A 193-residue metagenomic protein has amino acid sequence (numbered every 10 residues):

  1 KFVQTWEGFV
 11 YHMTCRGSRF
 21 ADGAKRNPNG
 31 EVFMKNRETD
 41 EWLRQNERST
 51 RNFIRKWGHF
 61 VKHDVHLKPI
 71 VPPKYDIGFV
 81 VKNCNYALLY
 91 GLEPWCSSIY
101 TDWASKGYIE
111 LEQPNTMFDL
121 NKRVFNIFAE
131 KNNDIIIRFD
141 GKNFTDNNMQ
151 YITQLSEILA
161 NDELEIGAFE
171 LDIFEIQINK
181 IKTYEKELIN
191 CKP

Functional and structural regions predicted by a protein language model:
F2-T14, G23-A24: Catalytic beta-strand/loop signature of glycosyltransferases that borders the donor
V3-T5, Y100-D102, R138: A structural signal for short, well-ordered beta-strand segments and their strand-loop junctions that often border
M13-T14, I70-P72, E110: Short secondary-structure boundary/hinge segments and terminal tails
A21-S105, P114-E130, G167-P193: C-terminal, non-catalytic tails of nucleotide-sugar-dependent glycosyltransferases
C84-L88, K106-Y108, G141-N148: Short acidic, S/G/P-rich loop/turn micro-motifs used as interaction or catalytic elements
I127-I158: Short, well-ordered secondary-structure micro-motifs within conserved domains or adaptor modules
L155-F169: ANL superfamily adenylate-forming
